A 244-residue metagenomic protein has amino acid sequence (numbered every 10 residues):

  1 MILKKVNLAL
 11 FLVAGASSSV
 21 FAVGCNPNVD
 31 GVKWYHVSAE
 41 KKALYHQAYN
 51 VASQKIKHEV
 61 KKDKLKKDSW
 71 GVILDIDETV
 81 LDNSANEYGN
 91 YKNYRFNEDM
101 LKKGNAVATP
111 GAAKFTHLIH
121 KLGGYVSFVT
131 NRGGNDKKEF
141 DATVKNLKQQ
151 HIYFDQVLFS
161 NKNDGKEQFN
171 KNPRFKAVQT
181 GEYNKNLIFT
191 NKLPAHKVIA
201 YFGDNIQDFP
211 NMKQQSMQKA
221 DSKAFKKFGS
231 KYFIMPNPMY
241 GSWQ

Functional and structural regions predicted by a protein language model:
M1-A22: Classical Sec-dependent N-terminal signal peptides that target proteins to the secretory pathway
V20-L74, Q244: Non-catalytic pre-domain segments flanking phosphatase-related domains
K33-Y45, D63, E98-N105, F128-G134 (+1 more regions): Second-shell loop/turn segments in exported
V51, K55-K62, N83, E87 (+6 more regions): Structured segments of extracytoplasmic/periplasmic soluble domains in secreted or envelope-associated proteins
G71-D75, V80-D82, H120, Y125-T130 (+3 more regions): Structural recognition of the beta-strand scaffold that forms the well-ordered cores of secreted hydrolase catalytic
L81-A108: Metal-dependent phosphoesterase signature
M100-S127, G134-D141: Short, acidic loop-to-helix structural element flanking the phosphoryl-transfer center in phosphate-processing enzymes
G133, K137-Q244: C-terminal cap/substrate-recognition subdomain and adjoining C-terminal extension of metal-dependent phosphatase-like
